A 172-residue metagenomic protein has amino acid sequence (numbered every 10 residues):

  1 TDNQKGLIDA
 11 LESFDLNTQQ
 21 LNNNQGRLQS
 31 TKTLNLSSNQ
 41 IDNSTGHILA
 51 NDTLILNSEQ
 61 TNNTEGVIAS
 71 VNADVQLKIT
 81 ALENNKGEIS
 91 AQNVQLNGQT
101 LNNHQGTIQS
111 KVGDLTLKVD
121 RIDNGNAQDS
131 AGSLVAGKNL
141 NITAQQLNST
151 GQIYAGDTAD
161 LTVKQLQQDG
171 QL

Functional and structural regions predicted by a protein language model:
N3-D9, N23-Q29, D42-L49, N63-A69 (+5 more regions): Short, T/G/N/S-enriched strand-turn elements that build extracellular solenoid repeat scaffolds
A10-T18, K32-S38, A50-S58, V71-T80 (+4 more regions): Surface-exposed loop/turn motifs in large extracellular/passenger domains
